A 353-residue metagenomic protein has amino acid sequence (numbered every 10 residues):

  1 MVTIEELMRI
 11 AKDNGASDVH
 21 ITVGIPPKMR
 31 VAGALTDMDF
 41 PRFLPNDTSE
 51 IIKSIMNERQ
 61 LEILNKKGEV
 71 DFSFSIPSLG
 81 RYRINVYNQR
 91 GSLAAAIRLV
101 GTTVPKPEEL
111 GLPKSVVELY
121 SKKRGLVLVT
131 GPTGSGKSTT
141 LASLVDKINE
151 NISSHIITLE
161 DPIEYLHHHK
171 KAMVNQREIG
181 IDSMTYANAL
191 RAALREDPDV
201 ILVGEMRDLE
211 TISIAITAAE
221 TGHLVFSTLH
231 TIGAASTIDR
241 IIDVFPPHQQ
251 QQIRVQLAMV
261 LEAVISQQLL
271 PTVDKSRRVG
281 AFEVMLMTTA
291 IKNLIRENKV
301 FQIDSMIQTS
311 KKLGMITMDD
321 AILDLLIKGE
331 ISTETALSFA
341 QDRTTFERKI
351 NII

Functional and structural regions predicted by a protein language model:
M1-I353: Short, flexible helix-loop junctions that flank or precede catalytic/ligand sites
